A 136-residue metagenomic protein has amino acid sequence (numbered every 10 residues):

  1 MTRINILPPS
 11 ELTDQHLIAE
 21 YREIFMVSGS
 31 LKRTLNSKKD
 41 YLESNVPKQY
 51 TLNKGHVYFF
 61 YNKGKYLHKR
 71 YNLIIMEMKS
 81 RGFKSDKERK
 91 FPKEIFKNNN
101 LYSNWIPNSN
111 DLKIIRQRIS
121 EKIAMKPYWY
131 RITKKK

Functional and structural regions predicted by a protein language model:
M1-K136: Extended, charge-rich alpha-helical interface modules
